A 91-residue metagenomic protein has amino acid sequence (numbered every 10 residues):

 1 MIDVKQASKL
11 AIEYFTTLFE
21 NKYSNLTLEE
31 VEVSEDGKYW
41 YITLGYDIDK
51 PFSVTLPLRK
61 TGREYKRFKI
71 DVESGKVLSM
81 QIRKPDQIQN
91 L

Functional and structural regions predicted by a protein language model:
M1-T27: Short, non-transmembrane alpha-helical segments in secretory-pathway proteins
V4-K5, D36, E73: Short alpha-helical interface patches
A7, F52-T55, I88-L91: A short, polar/proline- and glycine-enriched secondary-structure boundary/capping micro-motif
A11, I42, G75: Conserved histidines in hydrophobic membrane contexts and catalytic metal-binding motifs
T27-I70: Exposed beta-strand-loop-beta-strand "reactive/processing" segments of non-cytosolic proteins
R59-L91: Charged low-complexity stretches with an acidic bias
